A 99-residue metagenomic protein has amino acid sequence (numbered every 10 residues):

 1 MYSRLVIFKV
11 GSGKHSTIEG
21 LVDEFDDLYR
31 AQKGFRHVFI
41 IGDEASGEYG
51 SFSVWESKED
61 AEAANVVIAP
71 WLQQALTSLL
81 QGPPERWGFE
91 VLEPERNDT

Functional and structural regions predicted by a protein language model:
M1-Y49, E56-P70, T77-T99: Short S/T/G/P-rich N-terminal loop/turn motif that feeds into the first structured element of a domain
